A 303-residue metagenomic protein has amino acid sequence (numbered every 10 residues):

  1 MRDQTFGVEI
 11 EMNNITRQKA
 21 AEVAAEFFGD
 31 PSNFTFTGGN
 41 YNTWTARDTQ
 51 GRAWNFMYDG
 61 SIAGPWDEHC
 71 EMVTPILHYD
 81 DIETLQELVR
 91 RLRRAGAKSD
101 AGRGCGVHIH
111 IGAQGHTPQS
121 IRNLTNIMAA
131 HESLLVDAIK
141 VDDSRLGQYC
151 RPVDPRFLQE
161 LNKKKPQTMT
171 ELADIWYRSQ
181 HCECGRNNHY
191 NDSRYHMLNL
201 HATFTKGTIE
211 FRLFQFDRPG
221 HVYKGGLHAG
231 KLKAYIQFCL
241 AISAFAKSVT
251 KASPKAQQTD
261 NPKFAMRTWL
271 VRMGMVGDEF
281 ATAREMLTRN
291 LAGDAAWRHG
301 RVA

Functional and structural regions predicted by a protein language model:
M1-A101, Q114-A303: C-terminal accessory/tail domains of diverse enzymes
R103-V107, I111: Short, conserved phosphate-binding/catalytic loop or strand-edge motifs used in phosphoryl-/nucleotidyl-transfer
